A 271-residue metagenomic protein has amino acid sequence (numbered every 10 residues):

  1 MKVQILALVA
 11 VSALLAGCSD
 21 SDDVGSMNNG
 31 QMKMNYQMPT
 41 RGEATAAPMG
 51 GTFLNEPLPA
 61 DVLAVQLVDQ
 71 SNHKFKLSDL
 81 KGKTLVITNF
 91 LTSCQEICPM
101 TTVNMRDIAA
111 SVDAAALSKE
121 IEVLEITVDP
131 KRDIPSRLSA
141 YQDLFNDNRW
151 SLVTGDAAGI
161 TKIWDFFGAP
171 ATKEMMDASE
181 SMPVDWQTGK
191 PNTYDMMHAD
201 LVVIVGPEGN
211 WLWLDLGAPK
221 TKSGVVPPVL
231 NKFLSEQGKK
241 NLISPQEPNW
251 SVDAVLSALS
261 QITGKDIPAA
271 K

Functional and structural regions predicted by a protein language model:
K2-A64, V68, V252-L256, S260-K271: N-terminal targeting signals for export/organelle localization
V62-L63, L85, A199-L201: Short loop/turn microsegments at loop-to-beta-strand junctions
F75-M105: Short active-site neighborhood of thiol/selenol oxidoreductases, capturing the structured segment around
G82, G217-T221, T263: A short acidic/small-residue loop/turn micro-motif
I87-E96, L124-V128, R149-S151, N241-E247: Second-shell loop/turn segments in exported
T102-F166: Structural microenvironment flanking redox-active thiols in thiol-disulfide oxidoreductases
G155-Q237, N241: Thiol/selenol-based redox catalytic cores and closely related redox-interacting motifs
S223-K271: Extracytoplasmic/luminal low-complexity segments enriched in Pro/Gly and acidic/polar residues that act as flexible
